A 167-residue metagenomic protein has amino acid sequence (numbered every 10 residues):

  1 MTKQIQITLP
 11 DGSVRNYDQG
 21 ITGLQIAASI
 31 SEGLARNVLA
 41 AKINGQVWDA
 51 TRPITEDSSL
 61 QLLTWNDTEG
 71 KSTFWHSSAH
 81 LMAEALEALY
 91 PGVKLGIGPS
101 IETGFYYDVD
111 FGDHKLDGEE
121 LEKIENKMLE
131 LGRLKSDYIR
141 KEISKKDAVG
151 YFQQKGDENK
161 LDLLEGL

Functional and structural regions predicted by a protein language model:
M1-A79, A83-L86, Y90-I101, D113 (+1 more regions): Ubiquitin-like/PB1-type beta-grasp interaction modules and other compact soluble beta-rich domains
G45, P99-G104, K141-G150: Short, glycine/charge-rich beta-strand/loop segments that flank catalytic centers and engage negatively charged groups
F111-L167: Non-catalytic interaction/regulatory segments
